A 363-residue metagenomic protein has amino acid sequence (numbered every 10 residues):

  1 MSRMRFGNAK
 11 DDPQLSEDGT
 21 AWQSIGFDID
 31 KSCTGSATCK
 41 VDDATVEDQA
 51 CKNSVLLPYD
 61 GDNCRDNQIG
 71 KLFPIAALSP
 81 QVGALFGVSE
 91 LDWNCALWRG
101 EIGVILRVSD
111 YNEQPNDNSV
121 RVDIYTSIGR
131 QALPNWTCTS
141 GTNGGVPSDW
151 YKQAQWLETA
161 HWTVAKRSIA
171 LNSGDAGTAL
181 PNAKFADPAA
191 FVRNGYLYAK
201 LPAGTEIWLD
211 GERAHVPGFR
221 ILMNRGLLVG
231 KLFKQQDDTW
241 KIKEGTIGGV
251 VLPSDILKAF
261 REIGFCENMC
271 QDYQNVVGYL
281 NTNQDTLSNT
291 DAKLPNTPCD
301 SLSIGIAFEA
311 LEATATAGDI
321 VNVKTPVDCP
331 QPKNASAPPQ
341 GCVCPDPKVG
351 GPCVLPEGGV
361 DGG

Functional and structural regions predicted by a protein language model:
M1-G363: Extracytosolic secretory-pathway proteins
